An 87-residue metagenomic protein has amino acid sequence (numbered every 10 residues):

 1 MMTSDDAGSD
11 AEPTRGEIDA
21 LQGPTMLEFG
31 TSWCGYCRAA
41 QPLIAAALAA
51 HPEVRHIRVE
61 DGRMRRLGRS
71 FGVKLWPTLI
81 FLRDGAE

Functional and structural regions predicted by a protein language model:
M1-E17: N-terminal "domain-start" segment that seeds a small globular fold
T14-A49: Local sequence-structure signature of Cys/Sec-based thiol-disulfide redox active-site neighborhoods
F29, A45-R66: Thiol-based oxidoreductase modules, predominantly thioredoxin-like and allied folds used for disulfide exchange
G35-R38, R65-R69: Alpha-helical elements of the RecA-like P-loop NTPase motor core of helicases
I44, P77-E87: A short, hydrophobic beta-strand/beta-hairpin element that forms part of a small beta-sheet core
S70-K74: A short glycine-leucine-enriched loop at secondary-structure breakpoints that most characteristically corresponds
